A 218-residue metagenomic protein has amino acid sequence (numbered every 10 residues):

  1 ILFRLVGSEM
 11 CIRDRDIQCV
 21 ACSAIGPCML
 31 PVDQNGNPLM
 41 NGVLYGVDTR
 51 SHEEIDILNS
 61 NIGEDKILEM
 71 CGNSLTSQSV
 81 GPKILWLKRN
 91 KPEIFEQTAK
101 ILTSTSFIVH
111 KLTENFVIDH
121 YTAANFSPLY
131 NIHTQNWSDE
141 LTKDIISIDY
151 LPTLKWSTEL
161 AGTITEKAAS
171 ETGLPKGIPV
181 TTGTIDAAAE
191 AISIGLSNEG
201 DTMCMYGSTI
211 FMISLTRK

Functional and structural regions predicted by a protein language model:
I1-I12: Single conserved hydrophobic/aromatic residue that forms the stacking wall/gate of nucleotide- or nucleobase-binding
R13-G81: Active-site phosphate-binding/coordination module
D16-C19, K100, T202: Structural motif
C28, S51-E53, Q78-P82, A124-P128 (+3 more regions): Conserved A3 ("GATE") glycine/threonine-rich loop of ANL adenylate-forming enzymes
V32, I67-I185: Gly/Ser/Thr-rich active-site cleft segment
D33-G36, L112-N115, N198, L215-K218: Short acidic-glycine loop/turn motifs at beta-strand connectors
S170, L174, I178, G183 (+1 more regions): Catalytic phosphate/nucleotide-handling subdomain of diverse soluble enzymes
